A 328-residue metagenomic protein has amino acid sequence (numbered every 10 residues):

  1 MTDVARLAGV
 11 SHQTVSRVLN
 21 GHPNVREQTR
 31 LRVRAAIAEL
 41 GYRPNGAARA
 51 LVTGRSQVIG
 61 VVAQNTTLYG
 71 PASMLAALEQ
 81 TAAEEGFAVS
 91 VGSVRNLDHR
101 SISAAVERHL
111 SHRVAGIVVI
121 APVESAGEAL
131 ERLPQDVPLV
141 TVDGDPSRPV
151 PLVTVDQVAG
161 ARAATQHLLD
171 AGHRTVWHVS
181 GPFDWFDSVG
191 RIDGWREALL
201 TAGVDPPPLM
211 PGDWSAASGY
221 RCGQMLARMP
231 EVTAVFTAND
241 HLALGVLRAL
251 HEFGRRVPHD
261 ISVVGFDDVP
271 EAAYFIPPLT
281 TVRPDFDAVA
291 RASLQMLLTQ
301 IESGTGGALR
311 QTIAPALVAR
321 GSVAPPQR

Functional and structural regions predicted by a protein language model:
M1-Q57, Q327: N-terminal helix-turn-helix DNA-binding module of bacterial transcription factors
T14-R17, L51-T67, A77, H167 (+1 more regions): Short beta-strand segments enriched in small/hydrophobic residues
G46, Q64-S73, V91-S101, V153-A163 (+5 more regions): Hinge/beta->alpha junction and helix N-cap segments in small-molecule ligand-binding domains
V58-Q166: Alpha-helical recognition/docking segments in bacterial nutrient-uptake and carbohydrate-utilization systems
V61, R113-A121, W177-V179, L209-M210 (+2 more regions): Periplasmic-binding protein-like
E84-E85, L199-D205, A227-E231, E252-P258: Short helix-capping segments at alpha-helix termini
M229-R328: Flexible loop/turn connectors
